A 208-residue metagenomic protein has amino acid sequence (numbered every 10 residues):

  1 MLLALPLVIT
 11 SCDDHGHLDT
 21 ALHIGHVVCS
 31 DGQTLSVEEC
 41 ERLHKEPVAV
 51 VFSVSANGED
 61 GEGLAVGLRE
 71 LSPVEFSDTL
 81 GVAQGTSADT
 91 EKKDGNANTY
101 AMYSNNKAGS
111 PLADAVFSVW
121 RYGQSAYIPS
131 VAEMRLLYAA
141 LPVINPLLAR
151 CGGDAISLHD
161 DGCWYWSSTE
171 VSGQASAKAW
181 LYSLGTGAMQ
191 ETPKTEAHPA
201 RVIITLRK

Functional and structural regions predicted by a protein language model:
M1-L3: Sec-dependent signal peptide recognition, specifically the positively charged N-region followed immediately by
L5-P6, K92-D94, G152: Compositionally biased, low-complexity segments enriched in small residues
L7-S11: C-terminal motif of bacterial Sec signal peptides marking the signal peptidase cleavage site
C12-Y122, K194-K208: Short, compositionally biased
G109-A126, V131-L184: An exposed tryptophan-centered "aromatic clamp" motif
T186-P193: Carbohydrate-recognition loop of C-type lectin domains
